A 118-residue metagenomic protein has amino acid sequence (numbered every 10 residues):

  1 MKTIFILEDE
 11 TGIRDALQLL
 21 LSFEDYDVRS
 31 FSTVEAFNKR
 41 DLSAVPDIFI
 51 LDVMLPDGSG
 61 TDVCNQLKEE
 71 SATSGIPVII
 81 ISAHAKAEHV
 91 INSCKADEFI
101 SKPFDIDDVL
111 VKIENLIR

Functional and structural regions predicted by a protein language model:
T11-R29: Two-component/phosphorelay signaling modules centered on CheY-like receiver
S30-I48: Acidic, metal-coordinating helix/loop segments flanking the phosphotransfer/catalytic sites of two-component signaling
T33, S59-D62: Acidic catalytic/metal-coordinating carboxylates
D52: Active-site residues of response regulator receiver
P56: The feature encodes the CheY-like receiver
D62, H84-I100, V111: Alpha4 helix (beta4-alpha4-beta5 surface) of REC/receiver domains from two-component response regulators
I79-I81: Hydrophobic/aromatic residues positioned on beta-strands within the core alpha/beta folds
F104-E114: C-terminal output helix
